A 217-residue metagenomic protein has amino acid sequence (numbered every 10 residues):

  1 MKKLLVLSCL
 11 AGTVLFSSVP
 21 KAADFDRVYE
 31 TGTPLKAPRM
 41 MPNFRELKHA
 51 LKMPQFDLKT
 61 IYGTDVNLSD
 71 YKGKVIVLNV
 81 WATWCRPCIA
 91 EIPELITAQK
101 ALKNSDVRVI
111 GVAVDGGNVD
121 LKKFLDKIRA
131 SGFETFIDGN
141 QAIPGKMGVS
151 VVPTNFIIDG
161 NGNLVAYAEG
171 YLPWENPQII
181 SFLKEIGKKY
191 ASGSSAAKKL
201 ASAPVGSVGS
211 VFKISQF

Functional and structural regions predicted by a protein language model:
M1-Q55, A196-F217: N-terminal targeting signals for export/organelle localization
K48-A50, Q55-I76: A short beta-strand-turn-helix
K72, V80-T97: Conserved redox-active cysteine motifs that mediate thiol-disulfide chemistry, especially di-cysteine Cys-X(1-2)-Cys
K72-K74, N104, A130, V149-S150: Active-site acidic short loop of glycosyltransferases
I76-L78, I110-V112, F156: Conserved hydrophobic packing residues within short motifs/helices of P-loop NTPase cores of ABC-family ATPases
I89-E91, L183-G206: Short, solvent-exposed cationic patches
I89-I128, G139-K146, V205-F217: Structural microenvironment flanking redox-active thiols in thiol-disulfide oxidoreductases
L125-G132, I137-E185, P204, F212-K213: Thiol/disulfide oxidoreductase modules built on the thioredoxin-like
